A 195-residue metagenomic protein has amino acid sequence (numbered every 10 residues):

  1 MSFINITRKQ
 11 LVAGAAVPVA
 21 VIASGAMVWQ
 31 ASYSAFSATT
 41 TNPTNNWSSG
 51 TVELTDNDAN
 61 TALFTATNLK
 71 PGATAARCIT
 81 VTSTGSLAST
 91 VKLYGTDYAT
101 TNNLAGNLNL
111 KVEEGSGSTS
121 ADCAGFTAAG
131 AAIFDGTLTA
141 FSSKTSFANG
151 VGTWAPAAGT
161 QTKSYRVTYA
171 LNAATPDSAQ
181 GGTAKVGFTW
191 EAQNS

Functional and structural regions predicted by a protein language model:
S2-A73, Q180-A184, T189-S195: Short, polar/proline-rich extracytoplasmic segments that appear immediately after membrane translocation
S2-F3, C123-T162: Extracellular adhesion/glycan-binding regions together with long Ser/Thr- and acidic-residue-rich low-complexity tracts
G25, Q30-A31, A35-S37, T80-A131: Surface-exposed interaction patch
A38-T44, S49-G50, Y94-T100, G152-A157: Intrinsically disordered, low-complexity boundary segments flanking structured domains
G50, A75-R77, G106: A generic structural signal for short beta-strands and their flanking turns/coil linkers
L54-D56, L110-V112, S164-V167: Generic structural motif
T55, E113-S116, S146-A148: Short beta-strand segments and strand-loop junctions that repeat across beta-rich extracellular domains
K70-D97, N149-S195: C-terminal, structured domain-capping segment
